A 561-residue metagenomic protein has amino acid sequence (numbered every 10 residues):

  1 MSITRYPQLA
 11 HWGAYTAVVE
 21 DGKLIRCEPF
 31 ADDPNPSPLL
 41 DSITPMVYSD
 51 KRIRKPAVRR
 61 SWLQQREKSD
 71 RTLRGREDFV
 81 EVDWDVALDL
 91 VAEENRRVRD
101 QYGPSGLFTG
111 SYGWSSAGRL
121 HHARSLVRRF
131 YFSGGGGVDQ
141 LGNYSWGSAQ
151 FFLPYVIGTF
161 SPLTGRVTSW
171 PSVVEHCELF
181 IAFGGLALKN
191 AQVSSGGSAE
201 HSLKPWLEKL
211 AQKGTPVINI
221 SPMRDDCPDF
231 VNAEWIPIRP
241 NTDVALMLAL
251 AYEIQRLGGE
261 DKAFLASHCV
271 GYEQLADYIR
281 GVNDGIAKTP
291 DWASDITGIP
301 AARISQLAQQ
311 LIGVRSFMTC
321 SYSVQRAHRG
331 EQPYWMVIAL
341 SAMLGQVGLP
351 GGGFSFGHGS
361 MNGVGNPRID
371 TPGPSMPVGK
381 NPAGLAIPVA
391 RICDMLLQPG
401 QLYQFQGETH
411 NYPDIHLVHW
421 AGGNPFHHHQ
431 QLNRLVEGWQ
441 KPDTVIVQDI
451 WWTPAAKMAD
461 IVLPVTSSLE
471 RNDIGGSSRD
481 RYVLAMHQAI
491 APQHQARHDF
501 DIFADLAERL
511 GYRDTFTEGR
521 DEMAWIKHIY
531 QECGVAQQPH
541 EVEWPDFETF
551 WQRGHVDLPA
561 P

Functional and structural regions predicted by a protein language model:
M1-G259, P300, I392, L506-E508: N-terminal export/assembly segments and adjacent metallocofactor-ligating motifs of anaerobic energy-metabolism
R60-V86, Y252, L257-A301, K380 (+1 more regions): N-terminal leader/propeptide and maturation segments of large enzyme subunits in energy/redox metabolism and hydrolases
G75, L186-A187, F230-N232, Y272 (+3 more regions): Flexible glycine/proline-enriched surface loops and loop-helix/loop-strand junctions
G110-G118, W292-I296, S321-R329, S360-M361 (+1 more regions): Conserved short loop/turn motifs at secondary-structure junctions
Y112, S267-C269, Q310, G353-V364 (+1 more regions): A glycine-rich phosphate-binding loop feature that marks nucleotide/adenosyl-phosphate handling sites
A123-K209, K213-I220, V244-L248, S341-K457 (+2 more regions): Extended redox/cofactor-interaction regions of prokaryotic respiratory oxidoreductases
D226, T453-M486: Flexible glycine/proline-rich, aromatic-decorated loop/lid segments
C320-Y334, G357-M361, K527-G534: Substrate-binding/catalytic subdomain of NAD(P)-dependent oxidoreductase enzymes
